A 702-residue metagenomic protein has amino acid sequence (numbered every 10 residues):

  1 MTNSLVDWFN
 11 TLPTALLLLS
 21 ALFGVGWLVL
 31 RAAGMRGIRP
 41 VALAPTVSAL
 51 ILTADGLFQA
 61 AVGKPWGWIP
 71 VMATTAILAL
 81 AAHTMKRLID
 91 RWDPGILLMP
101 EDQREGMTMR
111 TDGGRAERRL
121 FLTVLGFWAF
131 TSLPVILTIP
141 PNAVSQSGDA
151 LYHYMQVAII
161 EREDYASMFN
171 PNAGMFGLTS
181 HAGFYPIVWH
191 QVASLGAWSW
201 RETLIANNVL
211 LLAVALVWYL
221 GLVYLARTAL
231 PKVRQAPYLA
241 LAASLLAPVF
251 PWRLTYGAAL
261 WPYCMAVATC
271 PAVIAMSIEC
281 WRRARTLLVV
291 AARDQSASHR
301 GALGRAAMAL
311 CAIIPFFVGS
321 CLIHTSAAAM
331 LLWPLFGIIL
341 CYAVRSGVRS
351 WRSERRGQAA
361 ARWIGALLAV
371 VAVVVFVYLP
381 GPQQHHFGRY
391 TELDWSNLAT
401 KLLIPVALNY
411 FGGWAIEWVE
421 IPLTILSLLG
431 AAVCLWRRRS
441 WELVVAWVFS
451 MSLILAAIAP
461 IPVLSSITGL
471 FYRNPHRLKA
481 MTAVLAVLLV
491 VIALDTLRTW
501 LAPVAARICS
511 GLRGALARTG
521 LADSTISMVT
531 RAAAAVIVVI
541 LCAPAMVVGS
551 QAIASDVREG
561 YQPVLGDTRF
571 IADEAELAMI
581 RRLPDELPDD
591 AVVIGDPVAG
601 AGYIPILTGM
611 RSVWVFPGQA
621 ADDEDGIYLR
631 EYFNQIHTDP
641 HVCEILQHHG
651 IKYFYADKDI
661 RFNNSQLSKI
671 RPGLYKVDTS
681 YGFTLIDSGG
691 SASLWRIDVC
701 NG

Functional and structural regions predicted by a protein language model:
M1-G114: Membrane-embedded, hydrophobic transmembrane alpha-helices
P13, A61-I69, P140-G148, P251-M265 (+3 more regions): Membrane-helix boundary/interfacial segments in multi-pass membrane proteins
L17-S20, A535-G702: Extracytoplasmic
L52-D55, T131-I139, E163, P237-Y256 (+4 more regions): Membrane-interface helix-loop junctions at the exits of transmembrane helices
E117-L120, F127-A268, Q295, R300 (+1 more regions): Active-site lumenal/periplasmic loops and adjacent helix-entry segments of GT-C-fold, multi-pass membrane
V289-A297, L331-L368: Perimembrane helix-loop-helix junctions
D294-T325: Membrane-interface alpha helices of multi-pass inner-membrane proteins
I339-L340, E420-V444: Hydrophobic, aromatic-rich transmembrane alpha-helices and their immediate juxtamembrane boundary segments
